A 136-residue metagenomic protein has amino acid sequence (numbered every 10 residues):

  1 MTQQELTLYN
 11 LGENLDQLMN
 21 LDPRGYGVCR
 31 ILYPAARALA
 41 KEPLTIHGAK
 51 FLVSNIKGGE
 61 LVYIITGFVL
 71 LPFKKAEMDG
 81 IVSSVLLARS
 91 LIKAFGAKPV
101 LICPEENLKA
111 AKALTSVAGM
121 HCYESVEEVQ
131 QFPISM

Functional and structural regions predicted by a protein language model:
M1-L61: Positively charged, low-complexity intrinsically disordered leader regions
A36-K41, L61-V62, T66-S83: Short, glycine-rich nucleotide/cofactor-binding loops
T66-F68, P104-E105, I134: Fold-independent oxyanion-binding glycine-rich loops and adjacent beta-strand/coil segments at enzyme active sites
E77-G96: Histidine-anchored nucleotide/phosphate-binding helix
K98-E106: Short internal beta-strands
V100-L101, L114-S116: Glycine- and small hydrophobic-enriched segments that form the cores of compact globular domains
E106-A113: Short, charged/polar "capping" segments at the starts of alpha-helices and the immediately preceding loops
T115-M136: A glycine-rich helix N-cap at a beta->alpha junction
